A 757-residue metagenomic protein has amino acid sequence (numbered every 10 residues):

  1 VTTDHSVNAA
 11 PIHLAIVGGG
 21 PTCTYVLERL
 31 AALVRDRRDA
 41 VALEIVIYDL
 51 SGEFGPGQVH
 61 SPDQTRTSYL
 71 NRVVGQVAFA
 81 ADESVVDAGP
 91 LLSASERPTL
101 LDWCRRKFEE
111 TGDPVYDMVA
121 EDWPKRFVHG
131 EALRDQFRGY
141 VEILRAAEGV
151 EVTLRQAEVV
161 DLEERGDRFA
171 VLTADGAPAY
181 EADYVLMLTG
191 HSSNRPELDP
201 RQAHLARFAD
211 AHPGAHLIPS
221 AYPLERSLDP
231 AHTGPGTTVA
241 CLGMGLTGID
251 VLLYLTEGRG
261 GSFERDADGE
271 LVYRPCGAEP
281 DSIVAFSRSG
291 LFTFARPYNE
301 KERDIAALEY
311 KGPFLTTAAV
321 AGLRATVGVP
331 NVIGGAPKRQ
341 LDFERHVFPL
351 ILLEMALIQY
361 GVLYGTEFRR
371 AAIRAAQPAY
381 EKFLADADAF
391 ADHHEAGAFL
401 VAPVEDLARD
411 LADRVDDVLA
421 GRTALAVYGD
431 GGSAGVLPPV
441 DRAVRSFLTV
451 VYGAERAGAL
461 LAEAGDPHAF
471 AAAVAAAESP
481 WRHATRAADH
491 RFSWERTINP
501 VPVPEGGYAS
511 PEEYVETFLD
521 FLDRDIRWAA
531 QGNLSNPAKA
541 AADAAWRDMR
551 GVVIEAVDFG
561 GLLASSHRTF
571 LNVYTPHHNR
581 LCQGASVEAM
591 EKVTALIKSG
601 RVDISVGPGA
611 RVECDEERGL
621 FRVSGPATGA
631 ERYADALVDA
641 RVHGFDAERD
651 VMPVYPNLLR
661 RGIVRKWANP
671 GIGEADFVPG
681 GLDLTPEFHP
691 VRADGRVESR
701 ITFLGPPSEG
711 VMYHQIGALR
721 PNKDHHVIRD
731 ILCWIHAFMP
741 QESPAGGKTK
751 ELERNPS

Functional and structural regions predicted by a protein language model:
T2-S61, G112-P740, P756-S757: Flavin (primarily FAD) cofactor-binding/catalytic cores of flavoenzymes
D49-P114: Redox-cofactor-proximal catalytic regions of oxidoreductases
T749-S757: Long, low-complexity, intrinsically disordered segments
